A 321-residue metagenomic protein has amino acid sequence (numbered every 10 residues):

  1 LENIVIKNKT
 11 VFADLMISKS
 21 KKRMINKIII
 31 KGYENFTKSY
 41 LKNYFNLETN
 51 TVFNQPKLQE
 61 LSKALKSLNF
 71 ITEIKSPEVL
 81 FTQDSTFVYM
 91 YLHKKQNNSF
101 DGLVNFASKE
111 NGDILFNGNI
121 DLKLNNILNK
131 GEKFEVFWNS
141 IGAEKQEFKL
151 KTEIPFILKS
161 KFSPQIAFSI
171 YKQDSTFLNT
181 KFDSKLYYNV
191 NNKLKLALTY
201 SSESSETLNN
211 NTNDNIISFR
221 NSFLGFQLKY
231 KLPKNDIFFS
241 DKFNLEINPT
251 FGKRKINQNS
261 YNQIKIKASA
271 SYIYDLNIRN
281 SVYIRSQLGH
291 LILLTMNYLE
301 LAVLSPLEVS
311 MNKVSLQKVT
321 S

Functional and structural regions predicted by a protein language model:
L1-S108, N119-D121, E135-K145, K149-E153 (+1 more regions): Periplasmic polypeptide-binding modules associated with outer-membrane biogenesis and secretion
F45, P77, N98-S108, G118-G142 (+4 more regions): Transmembrane beta-strand segments that form the barrel wall of outer-membrane beta-barrel proteins
T51, I71-T72, N98-F100, N126-F134 (+4 more regions): Repeated loop/turn-to-beta-strand initiation elements of outer-membrane beta-barrel proteins
N97, A107-N111, N125-I127, I141-A143 (+7 more regions): Sequence/structural signature of outer-membrane beta-barrel proteins
A107-G112, G225-S321: C-terminal outer-membrane beta-barrel translocator/porin domains of Gram-negative envelope proteins and their
E110-I114, S140-E144, F156-L158, D174-L178 (+4 more regions): Replace "Gram-negative outer membrane beta-barrel proteins" with "bacterial and organellar outer membrane beta-barrel
F116-I120, Q146-L150, I166, T180-S184 (+4 more regions): Hydrophobic, lipid-facing positions within transmembrane beta-strands of outer-membrane proteins
F168-K193, A197-S222, L288-N312: Outer-membrane beta-barrel translocator/channel fold
